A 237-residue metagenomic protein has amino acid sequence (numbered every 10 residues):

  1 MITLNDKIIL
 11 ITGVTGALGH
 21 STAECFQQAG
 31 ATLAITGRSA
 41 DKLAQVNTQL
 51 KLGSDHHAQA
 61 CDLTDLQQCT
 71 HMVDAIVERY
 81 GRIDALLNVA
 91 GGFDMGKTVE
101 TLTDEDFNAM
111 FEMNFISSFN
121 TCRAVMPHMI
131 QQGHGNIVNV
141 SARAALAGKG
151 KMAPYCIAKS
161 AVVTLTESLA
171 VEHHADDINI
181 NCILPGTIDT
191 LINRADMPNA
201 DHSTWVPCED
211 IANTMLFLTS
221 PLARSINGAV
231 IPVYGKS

Functional and structural regions predicted by a protein language model:
T15-G16: Conserved glycine-rich cofactor-binding loop
A60-M72, D104: The beta1-alpha1 cofactor-binding region of Rossmann-like NAD(H)/NADP(H)-dependent oxidoreductases
K97-V99, T103-F111: Substrate-binding pocket helix/loop in short-chain dehydrogenase/reductase
C122, A158: Active-site helix of classical SDR
A142: Residue(s) in the substrate-gating loop at a strand-loop-helix junction that position the organic substrate next
A147, C156, S168-I178, R224: Active-site-adjacent segment of SDR/Rossmann-fold oxidoreductases
A175, C182-I183, T190, A200-S237: C-terminal helical subdomain
